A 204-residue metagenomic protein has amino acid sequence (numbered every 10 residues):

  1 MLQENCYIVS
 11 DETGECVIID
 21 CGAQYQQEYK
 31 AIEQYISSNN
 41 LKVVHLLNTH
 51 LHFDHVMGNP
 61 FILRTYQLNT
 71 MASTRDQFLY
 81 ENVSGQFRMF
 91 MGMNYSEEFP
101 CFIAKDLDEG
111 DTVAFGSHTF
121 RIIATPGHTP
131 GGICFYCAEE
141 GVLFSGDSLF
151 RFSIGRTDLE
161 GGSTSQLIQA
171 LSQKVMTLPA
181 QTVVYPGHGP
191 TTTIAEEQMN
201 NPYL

Functional and structural regions predicted by a protein language model:
M1-N39, C134-S145: Conserved beta-strand hairpin/beta-sheet module of binuclear metal-dependent hydrolase folds, prominently
V9, D20, H50, I62 (+7 more regions): Divalent metal-coordination and catalytic microenvironments
I19-C21, K42-L51, T70-S73, A124-G127 (+2 more regions): Active-site neighborhood of phospho(di)ester-bond hydrolases with catalytic His/Asp-centered motifs
A23-Y29, E33-A114, N200-Y203: Active-site HxH/HxHxD metal-binding segment of metal-dependent hydrolases
Q24-Q26, L51-V56, Q77-L79, P130-G132 (+2 more regions): Active-site environment of divalent metal-dependent phosphoester hydrolases
M57, F120, G161-G162: Residue-level signal for the nucleotide or nucleotide-sugar donor/cofactor binding architecture
G110-C137: Core dinuclear metal-dependent hydrolase active-site scaffold
Y136, G141-V142, R151, Q166-L204: Divalent-metal (often Zn2+) His-rich catalytic cores of metallo-beta-lactamase-fold enzymes
